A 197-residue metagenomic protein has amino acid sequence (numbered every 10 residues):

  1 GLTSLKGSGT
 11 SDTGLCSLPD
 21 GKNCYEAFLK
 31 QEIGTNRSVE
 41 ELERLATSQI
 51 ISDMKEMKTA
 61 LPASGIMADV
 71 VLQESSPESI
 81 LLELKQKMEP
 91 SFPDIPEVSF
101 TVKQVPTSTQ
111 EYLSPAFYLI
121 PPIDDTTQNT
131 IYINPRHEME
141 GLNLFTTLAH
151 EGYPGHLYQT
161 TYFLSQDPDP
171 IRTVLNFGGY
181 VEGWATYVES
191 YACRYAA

Functional and structural regions predicted by a protein language model:
G1-A197: N-terminal maturation segment of proteins
